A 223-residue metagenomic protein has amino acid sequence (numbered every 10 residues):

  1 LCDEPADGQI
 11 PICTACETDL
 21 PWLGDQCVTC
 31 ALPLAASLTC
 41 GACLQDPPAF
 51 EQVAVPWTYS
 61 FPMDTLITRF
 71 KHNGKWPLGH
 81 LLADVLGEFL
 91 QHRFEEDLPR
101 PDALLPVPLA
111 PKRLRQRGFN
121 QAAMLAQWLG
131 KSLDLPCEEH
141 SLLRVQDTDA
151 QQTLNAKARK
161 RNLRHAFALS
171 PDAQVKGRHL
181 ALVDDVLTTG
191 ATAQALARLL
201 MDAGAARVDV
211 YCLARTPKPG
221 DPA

Functional and structural regions predicted by a protein language model:
L1-D184, T188-A223: Glycine-rich phosphate/pyrophosphate-handling loop used in enzymes and phosphotransfer proteins
